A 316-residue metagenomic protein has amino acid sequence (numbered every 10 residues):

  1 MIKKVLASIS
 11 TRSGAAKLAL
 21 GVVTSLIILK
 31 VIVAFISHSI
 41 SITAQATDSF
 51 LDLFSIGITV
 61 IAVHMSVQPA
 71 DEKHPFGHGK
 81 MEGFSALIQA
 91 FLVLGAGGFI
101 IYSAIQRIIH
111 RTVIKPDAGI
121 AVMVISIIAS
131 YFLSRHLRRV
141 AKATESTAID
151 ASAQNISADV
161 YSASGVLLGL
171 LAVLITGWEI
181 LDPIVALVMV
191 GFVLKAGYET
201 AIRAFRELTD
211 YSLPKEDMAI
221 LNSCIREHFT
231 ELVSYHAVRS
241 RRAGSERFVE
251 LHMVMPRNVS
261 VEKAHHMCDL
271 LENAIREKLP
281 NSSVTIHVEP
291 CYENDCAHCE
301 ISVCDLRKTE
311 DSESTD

Functional and structural regions predicted by a protein language model:
M1-A16, K73, H78-M81, A196-D316: Peripheral (non-transmembrane) domains and long loops of multi-pass membrane proteins
M1-I220, D311, T315: Alpha-helical transmembrane cores and adjacent cytosolic helix/loop segments of polytopic membrane transporters
